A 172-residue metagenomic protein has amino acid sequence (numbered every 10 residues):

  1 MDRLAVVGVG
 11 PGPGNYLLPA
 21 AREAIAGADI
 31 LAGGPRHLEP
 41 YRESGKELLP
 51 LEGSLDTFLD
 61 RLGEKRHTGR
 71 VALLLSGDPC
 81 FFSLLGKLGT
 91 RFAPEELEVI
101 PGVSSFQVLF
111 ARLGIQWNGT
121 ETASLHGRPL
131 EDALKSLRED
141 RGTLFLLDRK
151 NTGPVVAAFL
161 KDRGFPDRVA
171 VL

Functional and structural regions predicted by a protein language model:
M1-V103, Q107-V108, H126-D132: Class I S-adenosyl-L-methionine
D2-V6, P19-R22, G69-V71, E139-L172: A contiguous loop/helix-start segment that scaffolds small-molecule binding in enzyme catalytic cores
G8-V9, G119-E121, T143-L144: Short, contiguous strand/loop micro-motifs
R61, S136, F159: Residues that form generic nucleotide/phosphate-binding pockets
G86, T90, A111, A158 (+1 more regions): Short, well-ordered alpha-helices that flank and scaffold nucleotide-derived cofactor binding pockets
T90-E96, I115-G119, D162-R168: A short alpha->loop->secondary-structure connector
F110-E139, D148: Short, glycine-/small-residue-rich phosphate/pyrophosphate-handling segment
